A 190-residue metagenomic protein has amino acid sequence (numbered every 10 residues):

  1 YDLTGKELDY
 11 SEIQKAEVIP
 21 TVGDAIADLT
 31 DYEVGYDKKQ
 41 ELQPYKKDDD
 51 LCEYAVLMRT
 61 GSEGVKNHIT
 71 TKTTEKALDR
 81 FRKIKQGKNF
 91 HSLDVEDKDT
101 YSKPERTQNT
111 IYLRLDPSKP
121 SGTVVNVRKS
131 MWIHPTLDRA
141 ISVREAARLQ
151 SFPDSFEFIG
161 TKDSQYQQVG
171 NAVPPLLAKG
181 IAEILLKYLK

Functional and structural regions predicted by a protein language model:
Y1-Q43: Flexible, glycine-/basic-rich loop-and-beta segments that form/coincide with the SAM-dependent methyltransferase
K38, Y45-K190: C-terminal target-recognition/interaction regions appended to catalytic cores
